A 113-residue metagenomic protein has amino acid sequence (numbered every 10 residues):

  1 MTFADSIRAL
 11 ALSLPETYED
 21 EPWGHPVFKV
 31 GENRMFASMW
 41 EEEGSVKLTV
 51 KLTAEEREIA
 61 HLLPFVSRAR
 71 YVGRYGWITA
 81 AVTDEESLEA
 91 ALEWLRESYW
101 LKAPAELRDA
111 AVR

Functional and structural regions predicted by a protein language model:
M1-R113: Charge-dense, helix-prone N-terminal extensions
